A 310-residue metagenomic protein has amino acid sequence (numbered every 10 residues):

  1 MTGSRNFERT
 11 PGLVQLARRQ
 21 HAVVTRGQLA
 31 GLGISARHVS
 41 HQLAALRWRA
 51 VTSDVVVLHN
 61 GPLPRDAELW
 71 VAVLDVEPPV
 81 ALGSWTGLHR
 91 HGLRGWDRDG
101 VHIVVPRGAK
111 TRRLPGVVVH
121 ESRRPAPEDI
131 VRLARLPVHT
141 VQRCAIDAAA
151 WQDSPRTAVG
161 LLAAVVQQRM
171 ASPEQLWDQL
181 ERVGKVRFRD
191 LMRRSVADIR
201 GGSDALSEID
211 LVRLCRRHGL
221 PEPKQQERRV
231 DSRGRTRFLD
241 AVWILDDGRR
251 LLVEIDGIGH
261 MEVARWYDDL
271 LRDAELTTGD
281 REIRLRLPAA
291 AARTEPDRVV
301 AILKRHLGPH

Functional and structural regions predicted by a protein language model:
M1-D190, K224, P309-H310: Short gly/ser-rich loop at a beta-strand->alpha-helix junction or flexible surface loop bordering the NTP-binding
T2-E8, S35, V166-H310: Surface segments flanking catalytic/ligand-binding clefts of nucleic-acid enzymes
